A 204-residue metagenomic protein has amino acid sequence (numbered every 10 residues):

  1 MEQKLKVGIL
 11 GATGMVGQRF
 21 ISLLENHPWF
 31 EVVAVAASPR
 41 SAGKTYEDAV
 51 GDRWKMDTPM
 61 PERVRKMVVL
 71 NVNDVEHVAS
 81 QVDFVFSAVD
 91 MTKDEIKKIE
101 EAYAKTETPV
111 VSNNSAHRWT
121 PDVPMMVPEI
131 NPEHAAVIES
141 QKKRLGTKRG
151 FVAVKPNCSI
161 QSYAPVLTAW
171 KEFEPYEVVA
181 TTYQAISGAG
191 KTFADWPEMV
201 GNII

Functional and structural regions predicted by a protein language model:
M1-I203: N-terminal Rossmann-like NAD(P) cofactor-binding subdomain of oxidoreductases, focused on the glycine-rich
